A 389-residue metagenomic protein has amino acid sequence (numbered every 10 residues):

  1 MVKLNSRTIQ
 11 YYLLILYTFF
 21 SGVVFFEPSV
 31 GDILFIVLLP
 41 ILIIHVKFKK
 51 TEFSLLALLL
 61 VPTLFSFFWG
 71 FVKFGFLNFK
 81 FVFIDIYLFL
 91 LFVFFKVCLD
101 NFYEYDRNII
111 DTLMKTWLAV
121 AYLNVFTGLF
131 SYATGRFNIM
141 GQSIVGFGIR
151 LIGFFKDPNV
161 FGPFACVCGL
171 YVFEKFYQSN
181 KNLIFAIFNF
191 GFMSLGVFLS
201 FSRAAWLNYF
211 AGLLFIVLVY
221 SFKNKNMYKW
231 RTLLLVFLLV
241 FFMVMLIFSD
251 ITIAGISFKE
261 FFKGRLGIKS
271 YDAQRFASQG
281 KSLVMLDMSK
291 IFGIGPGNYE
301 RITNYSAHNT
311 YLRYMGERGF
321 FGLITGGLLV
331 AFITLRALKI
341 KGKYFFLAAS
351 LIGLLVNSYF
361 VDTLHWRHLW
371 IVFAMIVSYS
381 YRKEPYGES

Functional and structural regions predicted by a protein language model:
M1-I9, Q178, I340-G342, M375-S389: A juxtamembrane structural motif centered on a specific transmembrane helix
M1-K47, V61-K73, T127, L354: N-terminal signal-anchor transmembrane segment
I15-T18, L34-K47, V167-Q178, F320-I340 (+1 more regions): Hydrophobic, aromatic-rich transmembrane alpha-helices and their immediate juxtamembrane boundary segments
F53, N182-A186, L213-F222, R231-T232 (+3 more regions): Hydrophobic transmembrane alpha-helices and their immediate junctions
A57-F67, F76-D100, T112, T116 (+2 more regions): Aromatic-anchored transmembrane helix interface
D111-Q142, G153-K223, L328-F332, R336-K339 (+1 more regions): Alpha-helical transmembrane segments of multi-pass inner-membrane proteins
N138-M140, K263-R318: Long extracytoplasmic/lumenal interhelical loops at the membrane interface of multi-pass membrane proteins
Y220-L266, L283-M288: A membrane-periplasm/extracellular boundary helix in multi-pass inner-membrane enzymes that assemble envelope glycans
